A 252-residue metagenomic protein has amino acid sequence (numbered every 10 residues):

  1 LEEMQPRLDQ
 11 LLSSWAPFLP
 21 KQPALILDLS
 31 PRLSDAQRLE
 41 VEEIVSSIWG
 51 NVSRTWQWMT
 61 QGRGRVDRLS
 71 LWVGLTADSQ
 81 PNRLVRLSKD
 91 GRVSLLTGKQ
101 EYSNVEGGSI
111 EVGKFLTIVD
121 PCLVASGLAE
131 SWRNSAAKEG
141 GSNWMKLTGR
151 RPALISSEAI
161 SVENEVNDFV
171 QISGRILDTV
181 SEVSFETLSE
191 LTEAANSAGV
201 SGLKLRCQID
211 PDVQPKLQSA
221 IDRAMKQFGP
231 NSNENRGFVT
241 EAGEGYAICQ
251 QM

Functional and structural regions predicted by a protein language model:
L1-M252: SAM-dependent transferase fold signal centered on methyltransferase-like domains, encompassing both Class I
